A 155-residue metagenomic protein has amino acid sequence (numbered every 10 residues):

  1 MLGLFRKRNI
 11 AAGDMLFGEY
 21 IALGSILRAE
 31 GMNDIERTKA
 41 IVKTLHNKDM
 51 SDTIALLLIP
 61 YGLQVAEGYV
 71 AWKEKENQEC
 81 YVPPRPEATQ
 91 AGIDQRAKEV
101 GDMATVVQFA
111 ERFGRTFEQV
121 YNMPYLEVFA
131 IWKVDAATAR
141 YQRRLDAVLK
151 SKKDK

Functional and structural regions predicted by a protein language model:
M1-K155: An amphipathic, hydrophobic-aromatic interaction surface with interspersed Lys/Arg that forms lipid/phosphate-bearing
